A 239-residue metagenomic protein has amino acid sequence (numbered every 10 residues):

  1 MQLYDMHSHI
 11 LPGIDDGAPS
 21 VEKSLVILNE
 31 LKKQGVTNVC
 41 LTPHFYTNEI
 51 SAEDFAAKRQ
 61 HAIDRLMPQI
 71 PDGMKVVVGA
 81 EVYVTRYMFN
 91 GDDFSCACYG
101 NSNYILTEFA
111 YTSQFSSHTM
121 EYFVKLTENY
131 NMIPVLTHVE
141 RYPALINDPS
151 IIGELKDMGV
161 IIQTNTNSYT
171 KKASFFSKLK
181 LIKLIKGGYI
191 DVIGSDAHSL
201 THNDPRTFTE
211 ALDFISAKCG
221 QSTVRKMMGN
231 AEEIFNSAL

Functional and structural regions predicted by a protein language model:
M1-G73, H202: An N-terminally biased module of ancient metal coordination in phosphate/nucleic-acid-related enzymes
L3-M6, V39-T42, V77-E81, V135-T137 (+2 more regions): Active-site neighborhood of phospho(di)ester-bond hydrolases with catalytic His/Asp-centered motifs
N29-K32, T127-E128, I185-K186: Non-catalytic positions within long, well-ordered alpha-helices that form the structural scaffold/packing of enzyme
Y46-E49, Y83-T85, E140-L145, Y169-K172 (+1 more regions): Active-site environment of divalent metal-dependent phosphoester hydrolases
I50-Q163: Extended substrate/RNA-proximal surfaces in nucleic-acid metabolism proteins
Y189-P205: Short acidic/histidine-rich active-site segments
F208-L239: Mid-to-C-terminal alpha-helical segments outside catalytic/metal-binding sites
